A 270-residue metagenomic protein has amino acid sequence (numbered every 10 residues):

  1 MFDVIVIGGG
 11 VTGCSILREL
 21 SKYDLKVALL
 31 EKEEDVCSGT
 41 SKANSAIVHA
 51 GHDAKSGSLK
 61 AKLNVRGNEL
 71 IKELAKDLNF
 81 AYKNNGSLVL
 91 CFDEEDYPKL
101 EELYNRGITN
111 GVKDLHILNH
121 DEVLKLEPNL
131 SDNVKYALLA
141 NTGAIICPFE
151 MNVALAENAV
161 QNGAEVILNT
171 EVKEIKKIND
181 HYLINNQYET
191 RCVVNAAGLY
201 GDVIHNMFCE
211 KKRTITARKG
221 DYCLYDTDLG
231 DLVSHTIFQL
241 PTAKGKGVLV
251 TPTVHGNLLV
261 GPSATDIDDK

Functional and structural regions predicted by a protein language model:
F2-L29: N-terminal Rossmann-like FAD-binding beta1-loop-alpha1 element of flavoenzymes
T12, D35, Y200: Conserved Rossmann-like nucleotide-cofactor binding loop
S15-E19, V48, L78-K83, N195-K270: Active-site substrate-recognition segment that forms the wall of the catalytic cavity or substrate channel
K22-A43: Glycine-rich FAD pyrophosphate-binding loop
E31, N84, N119-H120, L168-T170: Short loop/edge segments at beta-strand edges and connector loops that shape dinucleotide/nucleotide cofactor-binding
A46-L126, G247-V248: Dinucleotide-binding Rossmann-like beta1-alpha1 core, especially the glycine-rich loop that anchors the ADP
L90, V172-I175, V250-P252: A structural signal for short hydrophobic beta-strand segments in well-ordered beta-sheet cores
L138-Y182, Y188-C192, Y200: Helical element adjacent to the flavin cofactor pocket in flavoenzyme catalytic cores
